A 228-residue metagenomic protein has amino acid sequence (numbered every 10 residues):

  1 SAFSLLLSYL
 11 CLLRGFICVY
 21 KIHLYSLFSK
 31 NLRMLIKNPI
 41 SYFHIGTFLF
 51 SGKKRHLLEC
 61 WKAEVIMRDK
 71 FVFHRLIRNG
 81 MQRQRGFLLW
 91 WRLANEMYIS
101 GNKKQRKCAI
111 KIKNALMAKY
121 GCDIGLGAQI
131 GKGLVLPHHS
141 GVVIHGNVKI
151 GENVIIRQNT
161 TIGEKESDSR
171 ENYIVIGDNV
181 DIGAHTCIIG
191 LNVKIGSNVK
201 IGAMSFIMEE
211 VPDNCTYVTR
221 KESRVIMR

Functional and structural regions predicted by a protein language model:
A2, G15, H23-R68, G125 (+8 more regions): Soluble, non-transmembrane catalytic domains of enzymes that act on hydrophobic metabolites at membranes
S4-Y120: Terminal amphipathic alpha-helical/low-complexity segments used for targeting or macromolecular assembly
N79-Q82, Q105, V143, S169 (+1 more regions): Alpha-helix initiation/capping motif
Y120, L126, G131-K132, P137-G146 (+11 more regions): Left-handed beta-helix
